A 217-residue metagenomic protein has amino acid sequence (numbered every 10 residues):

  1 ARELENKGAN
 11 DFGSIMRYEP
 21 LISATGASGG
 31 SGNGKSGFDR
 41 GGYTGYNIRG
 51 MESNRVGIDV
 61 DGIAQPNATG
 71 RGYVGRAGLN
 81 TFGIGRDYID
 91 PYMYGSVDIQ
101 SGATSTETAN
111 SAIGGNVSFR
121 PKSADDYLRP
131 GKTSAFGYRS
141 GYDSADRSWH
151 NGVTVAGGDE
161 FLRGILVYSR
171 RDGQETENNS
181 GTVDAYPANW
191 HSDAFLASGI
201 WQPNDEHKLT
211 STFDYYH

Functional and structural regions predicted by a protein language model:
A1-I15, L21, Y73-R76: N-terminal periplasmic "start-of-domain" segments of outer-membrane beta-barrel proteins
G13, R17-A68, G102: Extracytoplasmic beta-strand/coil segments of soluble accessory domains associated with Gram-negative outer-membrane
E19, G41-Y43, M51-R55, Y92-S96 (+3 more regions): Extracytoplasmic
K35, T106-T108, S140-D143, D184-Y186: Outer-membrane beta-barrel domain signature
Y46-N47, I63-S101: Short acidic/polar hinge/loop motifs at secondary-structure boundaries that mediate gating or recognition
G83-G137: A beta-strand signature from Gram-negative outer-membrane beta-barrel systems, especially the internal plug domain
Y142-D172, T182-H217: Transmembrane beta-barrel wall of Gram-negative outer-membrane proteins
